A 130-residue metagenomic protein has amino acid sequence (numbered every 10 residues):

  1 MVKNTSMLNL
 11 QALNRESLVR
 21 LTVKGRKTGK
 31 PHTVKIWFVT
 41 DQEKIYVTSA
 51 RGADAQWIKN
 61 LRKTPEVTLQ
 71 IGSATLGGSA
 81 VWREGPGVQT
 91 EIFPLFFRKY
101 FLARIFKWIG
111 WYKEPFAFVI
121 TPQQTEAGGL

Functional and structural regions predicted by a protein language model:
M1-L8, P31-Q42, A80: Charged, low-complexity, helix/coiled-coil-prone segments
M1-R20, L130: Extreme N-terminal tail/first-helix region
L8, V23-T28, A103-W108: Short helix-to-loop capping/linker segments positioned immediately adjacent to catalytic or ligand/cofactor-binding
N9-Q11, Y46-K59: Covalent nucleotidyltransferase core used to form phosphodiester bonds in nucleic acids
N14-E16, P31, R62, K113: Short, solvent-exposed coil/turn segments
E16-A50, V67: Short beta-strand segments
Q42-E43, Q123-T125: Short loop segments at secondary-structure junctions
G52-Q124, L130: Short, structured beta-strand-loop surface elements
